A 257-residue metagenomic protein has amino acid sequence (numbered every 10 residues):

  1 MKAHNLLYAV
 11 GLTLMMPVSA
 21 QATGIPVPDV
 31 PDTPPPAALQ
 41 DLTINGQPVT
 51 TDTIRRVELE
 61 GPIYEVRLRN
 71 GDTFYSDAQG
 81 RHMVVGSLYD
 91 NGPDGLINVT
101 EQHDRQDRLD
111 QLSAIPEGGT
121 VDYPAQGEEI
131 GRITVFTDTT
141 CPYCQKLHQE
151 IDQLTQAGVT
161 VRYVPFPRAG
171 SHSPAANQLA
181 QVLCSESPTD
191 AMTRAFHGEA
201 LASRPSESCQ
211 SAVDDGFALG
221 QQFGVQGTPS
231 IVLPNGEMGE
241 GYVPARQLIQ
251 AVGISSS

Functional and structural regions predicted by a protein language model:
K2-Y8, T13-D110: N-terminal targeting signals for export/organelle localization
N5, G92-P93, H103, G119 (+4 more regions): Solvent-exposed, flexible loop/coil residues
Y8, S113-E117, C144, Q181-C184: Short acidic/polar alpha-helix capping motifs at helix-coil junctions
M16-S19, D152, M238, L248-I249: Hydrophobic alpha-helical segments
N45-R55, P62-L68, D72-Y75, Q79-L96 (+1 more regions): Thiol/selenol-based redox catalytic cores and closely related redox-interacting motifs
R105-I133: Glycine-rich adenosyl-nucleotide cofactor-binding module
Y123, E129-S208, Q221, V225-Q226 (+1 more regions): Structural alpha/beta surface segment adjacent to cysteine/selenocysteine redox centers across thiol/disulfide enzymes
